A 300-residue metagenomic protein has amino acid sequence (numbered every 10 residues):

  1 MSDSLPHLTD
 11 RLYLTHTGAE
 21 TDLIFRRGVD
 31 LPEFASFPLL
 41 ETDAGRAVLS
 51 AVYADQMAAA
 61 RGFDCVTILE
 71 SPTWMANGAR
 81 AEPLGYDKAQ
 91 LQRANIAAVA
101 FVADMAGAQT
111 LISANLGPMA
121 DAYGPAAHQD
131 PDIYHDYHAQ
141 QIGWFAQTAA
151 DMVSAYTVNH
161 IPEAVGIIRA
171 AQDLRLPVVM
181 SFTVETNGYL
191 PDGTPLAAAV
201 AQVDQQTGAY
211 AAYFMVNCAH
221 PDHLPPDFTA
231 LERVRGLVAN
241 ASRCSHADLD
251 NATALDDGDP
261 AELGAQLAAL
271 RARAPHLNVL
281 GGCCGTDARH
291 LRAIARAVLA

Functional and structural regions predicted by a protein language model:
M1-A300: Domain-level signal for soluble alpha/beta catalytic cores
